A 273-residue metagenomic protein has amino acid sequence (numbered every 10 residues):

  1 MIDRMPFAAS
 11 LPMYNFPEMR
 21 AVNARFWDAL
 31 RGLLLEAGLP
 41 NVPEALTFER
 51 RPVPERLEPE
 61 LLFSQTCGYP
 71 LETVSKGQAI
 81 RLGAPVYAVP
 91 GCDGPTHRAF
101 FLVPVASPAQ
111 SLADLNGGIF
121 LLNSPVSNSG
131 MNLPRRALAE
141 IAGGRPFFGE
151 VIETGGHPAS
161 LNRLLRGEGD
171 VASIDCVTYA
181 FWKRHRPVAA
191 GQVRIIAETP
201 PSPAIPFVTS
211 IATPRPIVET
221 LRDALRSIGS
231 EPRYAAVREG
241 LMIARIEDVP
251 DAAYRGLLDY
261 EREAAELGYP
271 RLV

Functional and structural regions predicted by a protein language model:
M1-Q78, T96, A235-V273: N-terminal hydrophobic or amphipathic helices and topogenic motifs
A9-L33, G94-S160, A236-A244, A252: Bilobed "Venus flytrap"/periplasmic-binding protein-like clamshell domains and structurally analogous long
N41-R56, C67, V86-A88, R145-N162: Short helix-initiation/N-cap motifs at beta->coil->alpha
L62, T66-K76, L165, D170-A190: A ligand-binding cleft/hinge motif common to bilobed small-molecule-binding domains
G68-D114: A glycine-rich, hydrophobic loop/mini-helix early in the fold
G83, G91, P95-R98, P187-R222 (+1 more regions): Periplasmic-binding protein-like
N132-R145, G149-L165, V188-Q192, I196-T213 (+1 more regions): Hydrophobic, well-ordered secondary-structure segments that either form specific early membrane-associated helices used
R215-A235: A hydrophobic, small-residue-rich beta->alpha segment in the mid-to-C-terminal subdomain of diverse proteins
